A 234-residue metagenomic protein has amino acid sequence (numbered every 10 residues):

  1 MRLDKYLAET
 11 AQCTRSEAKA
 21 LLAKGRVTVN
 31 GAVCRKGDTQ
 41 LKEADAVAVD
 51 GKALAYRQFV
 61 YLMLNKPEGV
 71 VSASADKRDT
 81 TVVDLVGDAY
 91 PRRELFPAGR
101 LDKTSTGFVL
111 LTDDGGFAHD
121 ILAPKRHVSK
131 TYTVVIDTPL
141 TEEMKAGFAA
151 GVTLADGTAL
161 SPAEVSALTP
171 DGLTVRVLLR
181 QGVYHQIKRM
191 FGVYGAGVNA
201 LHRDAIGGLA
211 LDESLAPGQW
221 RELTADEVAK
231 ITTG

Functional and structural regions predicted by a protein language model:
M1-G234: Basic, flexible Lys/Arg- and Gly-enriched helix-loop patches that mediate nucleic-acid binding at interfaces with rRNA
